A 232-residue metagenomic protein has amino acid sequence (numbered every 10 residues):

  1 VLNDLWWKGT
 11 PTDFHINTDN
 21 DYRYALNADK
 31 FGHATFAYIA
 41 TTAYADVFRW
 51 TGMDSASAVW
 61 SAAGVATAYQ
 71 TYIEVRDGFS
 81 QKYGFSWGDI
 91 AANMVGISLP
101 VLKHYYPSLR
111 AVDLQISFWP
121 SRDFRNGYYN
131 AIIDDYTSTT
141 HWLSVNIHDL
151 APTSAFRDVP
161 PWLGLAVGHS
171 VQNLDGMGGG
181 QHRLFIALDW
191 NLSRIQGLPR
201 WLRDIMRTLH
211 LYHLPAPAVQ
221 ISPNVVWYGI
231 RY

Functional and structural regions predicted by a protein language model:
V1-Y232: Hydrophobic alpha-helical membrane segments
